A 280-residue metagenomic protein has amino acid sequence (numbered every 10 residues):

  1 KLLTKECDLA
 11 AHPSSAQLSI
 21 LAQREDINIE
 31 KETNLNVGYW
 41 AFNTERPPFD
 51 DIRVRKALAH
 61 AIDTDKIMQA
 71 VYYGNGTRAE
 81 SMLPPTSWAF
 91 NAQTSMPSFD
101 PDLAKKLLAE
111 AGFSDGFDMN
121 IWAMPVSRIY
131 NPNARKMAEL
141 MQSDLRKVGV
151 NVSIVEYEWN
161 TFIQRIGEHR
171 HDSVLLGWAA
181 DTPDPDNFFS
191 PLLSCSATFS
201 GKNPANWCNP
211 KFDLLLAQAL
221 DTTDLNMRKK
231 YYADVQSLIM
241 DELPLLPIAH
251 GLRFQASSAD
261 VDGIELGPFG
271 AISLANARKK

Functional and structural regions predicted by a protein language model:
K1-R46, Q69, W178: Extracellular/periplasmic solute-recognition and catalytic clefts
C7, Q17-L18, V54, I67 (+2 more regions): Short, hydrophobic alpha-helical packing/hinge segments within bilobed ligand-binding/sensory domains
H12-A16, I154-Q164: Short helix-initiation/N-cap motifs at beta->coil->alpha
E30-T33, V37-G38, A59-F90, N133-Q142 (+2 more regions): Detector for C-terminal structural segments
E45-V54, M96-P97, T222: Short helix-loop capping/hinge motifs at secondary-structure junctions, enriched in acidic/polar residues
I52, P101-W122: Immediate post-signal peptide segment of exported/extracytoplasmic ligand-binding proteins
R78-A111, R128-K136: Structural transition elements
G116-R128, S153, D172-S173: Short, well-ordered beta-strand elements
